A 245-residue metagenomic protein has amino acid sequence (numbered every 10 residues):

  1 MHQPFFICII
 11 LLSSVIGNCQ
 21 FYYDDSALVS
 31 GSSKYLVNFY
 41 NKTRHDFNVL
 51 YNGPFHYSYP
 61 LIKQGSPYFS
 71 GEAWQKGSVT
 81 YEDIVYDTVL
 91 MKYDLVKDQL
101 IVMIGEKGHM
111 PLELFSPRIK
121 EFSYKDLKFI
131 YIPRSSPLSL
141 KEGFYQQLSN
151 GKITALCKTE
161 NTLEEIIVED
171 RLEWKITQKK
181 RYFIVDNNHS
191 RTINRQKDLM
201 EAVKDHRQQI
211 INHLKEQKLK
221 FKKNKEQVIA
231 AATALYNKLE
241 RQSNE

Functional and structural regions predicted by a protein language model:
M1-S26, A232, N244-E245: Bacterial Sec-dependent N-terminal signal peptides
N18-S58: Sec-dependent signal peptide cleavage junction
L28-S30, R195, F221-K225: Intrinsic-disorder/low-complexity, polar/charged segments
Y35, P117, D198, Q209-I210: Exposed alpha-helical structural elements
L50-N52, P67, G71: Surface-exposed, beta-sheet-biased, low-hydrophobicity segments with strongly acidic/polar composition
S58-P60, F69-K197: Aromatic-patch recognition
E201-E245: Long, compositionally biased interface segments
